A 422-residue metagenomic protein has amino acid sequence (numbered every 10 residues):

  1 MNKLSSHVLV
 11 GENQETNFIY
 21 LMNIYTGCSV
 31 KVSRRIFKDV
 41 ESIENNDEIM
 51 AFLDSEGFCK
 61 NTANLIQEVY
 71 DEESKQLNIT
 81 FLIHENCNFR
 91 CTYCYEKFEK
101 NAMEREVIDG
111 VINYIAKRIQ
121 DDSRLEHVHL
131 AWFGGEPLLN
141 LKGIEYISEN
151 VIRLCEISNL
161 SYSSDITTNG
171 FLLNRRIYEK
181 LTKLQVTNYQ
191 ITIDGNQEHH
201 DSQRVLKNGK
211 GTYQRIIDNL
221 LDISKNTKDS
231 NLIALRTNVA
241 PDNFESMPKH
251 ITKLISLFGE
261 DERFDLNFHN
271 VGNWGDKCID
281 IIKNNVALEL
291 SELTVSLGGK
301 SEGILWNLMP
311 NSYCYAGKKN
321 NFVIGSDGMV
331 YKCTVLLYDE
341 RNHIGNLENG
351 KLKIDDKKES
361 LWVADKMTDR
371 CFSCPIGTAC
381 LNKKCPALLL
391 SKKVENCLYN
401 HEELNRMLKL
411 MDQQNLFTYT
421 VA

Functional and structural regions predicted by a protein language model:
K3-K31, N45-T80, S123: N-terminal [4Fe-4S]-dependent radical SAM core
L4-S5, L337-A422: Flexible mid-to-C-terminal extensions adjoining Fe-S/redox cofactors in radical SAM and related proteins
T26, K97-N101, S202-K210, S391: Short glycine-enriched, charge-decorated loop/helix-capping segments at active-site entrances that position
I43-C59, K318-K353: A broadly conserved sequence feature marking short terminus-proximal activation segments in nucleic acid-centric
L65-E179, T187: Conserved alpha-helical substructure of the radical SAM core
Y178, V186-Q197, R263-N270: Non-cysteine beta-strand/loop elements that form the S-adenosyl-L-methionine
E198-K319, V323-D327: Radical SAM enzyme [4Fe-4S]-AdoMet core and its adjacent flexible, acidic and glycine-rich loops/tails across
K300-Y338, M367-A387: C-terminal accessory regions of radical SAM enzymes
